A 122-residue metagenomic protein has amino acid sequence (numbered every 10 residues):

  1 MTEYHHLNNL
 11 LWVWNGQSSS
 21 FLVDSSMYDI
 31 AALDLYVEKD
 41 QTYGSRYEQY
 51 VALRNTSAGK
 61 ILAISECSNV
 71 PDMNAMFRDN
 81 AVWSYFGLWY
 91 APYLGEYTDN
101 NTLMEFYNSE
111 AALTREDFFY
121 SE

Functional and structural regions predicted by a protein language model:
M1-S20, G59-V70: Aromatic-lined carbohydrate-recognition surfaces of secreted/lumenal glycan-active proteins
M1-Y4, A52-T56, W89: Structured segments of extracytoplasmic/periplasmic soluble domains in secreted or envelope-associated proteins
H5-L7, V23-M27, N55-S57, R78-N80: Extracellular/periplasmic catalytic domains that process cell-envelope and extracellular macromolecules
W14-L22, G44-A52, S68-M76: Alpha-helical scaffolding within the catalytic cores of extracellular/periplasmic polymer-degrading hydrolases
Q17-Q41, W89: Aromatic- and acid-rich polysaccharide-binding/catalytic face of secreted or lumenal carbohydrate-active enzymes
L33-K60: Substrate-binding surface in catalytic domains of secreted glycosidases
K60-E122: Substrate-binding cleft of secreted/luminal carbohydrate-active enzymes
